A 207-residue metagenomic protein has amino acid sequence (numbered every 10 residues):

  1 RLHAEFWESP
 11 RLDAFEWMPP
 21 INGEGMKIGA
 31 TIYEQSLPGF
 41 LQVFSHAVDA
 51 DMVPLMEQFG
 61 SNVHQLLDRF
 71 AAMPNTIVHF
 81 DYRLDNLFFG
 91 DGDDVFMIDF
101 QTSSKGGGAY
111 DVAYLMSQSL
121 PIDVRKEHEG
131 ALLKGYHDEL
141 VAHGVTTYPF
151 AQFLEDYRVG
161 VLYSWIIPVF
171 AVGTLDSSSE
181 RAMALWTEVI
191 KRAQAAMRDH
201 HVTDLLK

Functional and structural regions predicted by a protein language model:
R1-H79, D91, A184-Q194, R198 (+1 more regions): ATP-dependent phospho-/nucleotidyl transfer catalytic cores
V53-G60, F150-R158: Short, well-structured alpha-helical segments
E57, S61-H64, R83, A113 (+1 more regions): Amphipathic, well-packed alpha-helical segments that form the structural scaffold of globular domains
D81, D99: Conserved catalytic-loop position in the HRD/HxD motif
D85-F88: Catalytic-loop signature of eukaryotic-like protein kinases
T102-G144, V161-A182: Active-site activation/catalytic loop segments of kinase-like enzymes and analogous catalytic loops in related
H143, T147-L154, S164-K207: Extended catalytic cores and adjacent scaffolds of nucleotide/polyanion-binding enzymes
